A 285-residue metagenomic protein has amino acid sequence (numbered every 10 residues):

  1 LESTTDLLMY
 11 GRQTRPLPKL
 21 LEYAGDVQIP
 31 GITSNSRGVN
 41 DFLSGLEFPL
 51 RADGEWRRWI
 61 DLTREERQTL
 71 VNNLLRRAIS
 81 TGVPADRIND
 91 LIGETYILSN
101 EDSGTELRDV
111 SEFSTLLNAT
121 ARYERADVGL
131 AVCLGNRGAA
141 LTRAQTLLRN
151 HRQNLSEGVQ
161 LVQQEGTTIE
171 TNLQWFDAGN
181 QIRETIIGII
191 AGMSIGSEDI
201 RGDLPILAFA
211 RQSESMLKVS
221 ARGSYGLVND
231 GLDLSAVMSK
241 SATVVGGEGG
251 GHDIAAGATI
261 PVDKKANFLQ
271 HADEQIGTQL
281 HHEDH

Functional and structural regions predicted by a protein language model:
L1-L134, L141-R149, Q153, Q174-H285: Glycine-rich, acidic loop segments that terminate in or are immediately followed by a histidine
R149-T168: Long amphipathic N-terminal alpha/beta scaffold segment
